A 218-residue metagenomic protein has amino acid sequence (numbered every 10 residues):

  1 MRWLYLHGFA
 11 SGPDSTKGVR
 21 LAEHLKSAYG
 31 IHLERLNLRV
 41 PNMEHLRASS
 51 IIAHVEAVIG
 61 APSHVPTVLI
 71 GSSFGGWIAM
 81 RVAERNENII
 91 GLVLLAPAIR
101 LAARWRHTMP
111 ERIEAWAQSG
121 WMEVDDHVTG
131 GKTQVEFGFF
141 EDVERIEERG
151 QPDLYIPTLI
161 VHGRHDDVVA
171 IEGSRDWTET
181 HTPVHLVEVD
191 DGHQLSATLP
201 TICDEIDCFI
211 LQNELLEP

Functional and structural regions predicted by a protein language model:
M1-N37: Short, surface-exposed "cap/lid" segments of acyl-processing enzymes
Y5-F9, I70, L95, V161: Short hydrophobic segments within beta-strands
F9, L36-N42, A98, D190-G192: Short beta-to-alpha linker loops that shape the active-site pocket of alpha/beta-hydrolase fold enzymes
S15-V19, E23, S49, I171-R175: Short, surface-exposed alpha-helical segments at coil->helix boundaries
N42-A61: Alpha/beta-hydrolase active-site loop
I70-A79: Gly/Ala-rich beta-loop-alpha elbow adjacent to hydrolase catalytic centers
R81-R85, D176: Active-site signature of alpha/beta-hydrolase-fold catalytic machinery across serine- and Asp/Cys-nucleophile hydrolases
I90-G91, L95-P218: The alpha/beta-hydrolase serine catalytic core
